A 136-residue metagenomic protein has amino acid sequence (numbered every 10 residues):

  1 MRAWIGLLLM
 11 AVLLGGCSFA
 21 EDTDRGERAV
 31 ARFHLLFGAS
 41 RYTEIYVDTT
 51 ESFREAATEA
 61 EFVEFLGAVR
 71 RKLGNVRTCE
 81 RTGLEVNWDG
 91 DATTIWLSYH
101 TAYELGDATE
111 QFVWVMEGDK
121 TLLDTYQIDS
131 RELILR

Functional and structural regions predicted by a protein language model:
M1-G15: Sec-dependent bacterial lipoprotein signal peptides
L7, R32-L35, S52: Short, flexible active-site loop motifs that bind/organize anionic cofactors or intermediates
G15-A39: Short, low-complexity N-terminal intrinsically disordered segments enriched in polar/charged residues
E21-D22, E27-R28, T43-W96, Y103: Short solvent-exposed beta->alpha transition segments
G83-R136: Exposed beta-sheet edge and beta->alpha loop/turn motif
